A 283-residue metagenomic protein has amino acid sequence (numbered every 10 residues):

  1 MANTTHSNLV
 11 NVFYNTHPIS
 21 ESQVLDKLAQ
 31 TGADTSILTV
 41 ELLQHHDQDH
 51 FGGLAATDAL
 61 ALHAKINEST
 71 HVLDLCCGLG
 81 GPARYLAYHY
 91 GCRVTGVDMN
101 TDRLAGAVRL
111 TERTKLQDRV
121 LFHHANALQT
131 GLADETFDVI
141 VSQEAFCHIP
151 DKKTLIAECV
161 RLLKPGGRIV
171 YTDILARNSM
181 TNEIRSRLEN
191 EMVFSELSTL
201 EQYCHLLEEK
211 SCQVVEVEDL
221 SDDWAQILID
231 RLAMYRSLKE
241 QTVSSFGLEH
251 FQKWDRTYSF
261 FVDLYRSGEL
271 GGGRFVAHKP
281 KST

Functional and structural regions predicted by a protein language model:
M1-A29: N-terminal auxiliary segments of SAM/dcSAM-dependent transferases
D34-I37, H50-E68: Conserved alpha-helix/loop element of class I SAM-dependent methyltransferases that forms part of the SAM/SAH-binding
H71-Q129: Class I SAM-dependent methyltransferase SAM/SAH-binding core
L128-V139: A short acidic, Gly/Pro-enriched loop at the edge of an enzyme's catalytic core that lines a small-molecule cofactor
K153-R168: A short glycine-rich, Lys/Arg-flanked "PGG" loop and its adjoining helix->strand segment in the class I
I174-F194: Short, glycine-/aromatic-enriched active-site segment of Class I SAM-dependent methyltransferases
S195-S211, V217: Short alpha-helix
E216-T283: Conserved Class I S-adenosyl-L-methionine
